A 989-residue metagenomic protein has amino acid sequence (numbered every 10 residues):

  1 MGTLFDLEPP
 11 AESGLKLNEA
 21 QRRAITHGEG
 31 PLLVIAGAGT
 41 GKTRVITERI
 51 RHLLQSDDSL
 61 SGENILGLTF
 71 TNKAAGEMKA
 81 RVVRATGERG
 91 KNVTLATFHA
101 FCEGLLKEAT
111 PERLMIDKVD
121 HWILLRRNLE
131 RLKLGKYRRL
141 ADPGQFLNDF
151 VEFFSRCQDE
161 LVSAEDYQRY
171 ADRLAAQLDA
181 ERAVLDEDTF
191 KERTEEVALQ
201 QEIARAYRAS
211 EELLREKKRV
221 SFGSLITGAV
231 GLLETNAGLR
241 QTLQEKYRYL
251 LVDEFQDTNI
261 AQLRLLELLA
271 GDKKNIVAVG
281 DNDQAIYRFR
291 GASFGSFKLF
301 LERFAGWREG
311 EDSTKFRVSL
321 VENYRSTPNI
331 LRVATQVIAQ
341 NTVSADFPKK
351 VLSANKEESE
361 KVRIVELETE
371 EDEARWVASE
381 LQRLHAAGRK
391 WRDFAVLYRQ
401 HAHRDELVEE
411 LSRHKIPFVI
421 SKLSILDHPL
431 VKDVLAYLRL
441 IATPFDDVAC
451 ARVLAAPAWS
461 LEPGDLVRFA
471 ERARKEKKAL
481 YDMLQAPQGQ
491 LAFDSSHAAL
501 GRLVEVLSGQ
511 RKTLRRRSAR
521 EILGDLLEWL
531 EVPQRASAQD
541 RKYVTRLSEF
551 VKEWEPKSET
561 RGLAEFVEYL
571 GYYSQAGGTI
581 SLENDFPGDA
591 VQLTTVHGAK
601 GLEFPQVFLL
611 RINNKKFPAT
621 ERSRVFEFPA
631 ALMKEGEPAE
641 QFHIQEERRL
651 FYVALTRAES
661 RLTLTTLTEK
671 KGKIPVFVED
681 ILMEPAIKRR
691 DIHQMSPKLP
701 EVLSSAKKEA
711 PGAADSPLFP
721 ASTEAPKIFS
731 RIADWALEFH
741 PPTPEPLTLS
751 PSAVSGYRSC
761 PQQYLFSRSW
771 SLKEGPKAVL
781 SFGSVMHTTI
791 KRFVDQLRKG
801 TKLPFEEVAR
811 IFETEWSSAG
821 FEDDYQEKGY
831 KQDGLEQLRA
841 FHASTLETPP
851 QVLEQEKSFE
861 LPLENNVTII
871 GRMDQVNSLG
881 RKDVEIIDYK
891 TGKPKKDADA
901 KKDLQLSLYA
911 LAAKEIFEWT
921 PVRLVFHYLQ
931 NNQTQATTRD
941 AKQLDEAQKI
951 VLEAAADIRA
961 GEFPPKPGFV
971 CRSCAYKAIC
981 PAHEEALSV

Functional and structural regions predicted by a protein language model:
M1-A80, G238, E245, L251-V252 (+8 more regions): Conserved motor-region signature of P-loop NTPase helicases/translocases
G2-E12, L239-R240, S379-L381, A386 (+7 more regions): Conserved C-terminal motor-coupling region of P-loop helicases
G28, G90-N92, A109-R205, R215 (+5 more regions): ATP-hydrolysis module of ASCE/P-loop NTPase motor domains, specifically the Walker B Asp-Glu catalytic pair
G62-D166, G295-L299, R303, V365 (+4 more regions): Conserved P-loop NTPase-based nucleic-acid remodeling module centered on helicase motor cores
T94-G104, L251-E254, V279, Q400-A402 (+13 more regions): Conserved helicase core region in the C-terminal RecA-like lobe
V197-I203, A209, R219, K390 (+6 more regions): Accessory C-terminal helicase-associated subdomains
H414, A498-E505, I681-Q796, G834 (+2 more regions): C-terminal, charged and often intrinsically disordered regions of DNA end-processing helicases and nucleases
E860-K949: Mg2+/Mn2+-dependent nuclease catalytic core
